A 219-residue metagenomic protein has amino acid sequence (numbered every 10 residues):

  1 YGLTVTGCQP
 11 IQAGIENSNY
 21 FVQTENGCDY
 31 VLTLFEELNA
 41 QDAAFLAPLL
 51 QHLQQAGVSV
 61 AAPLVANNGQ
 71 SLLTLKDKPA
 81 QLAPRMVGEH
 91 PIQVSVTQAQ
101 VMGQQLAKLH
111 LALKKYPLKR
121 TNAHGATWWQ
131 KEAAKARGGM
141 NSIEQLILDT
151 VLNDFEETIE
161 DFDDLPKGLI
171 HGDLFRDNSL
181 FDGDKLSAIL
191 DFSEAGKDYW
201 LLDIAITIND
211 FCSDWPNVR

Functional and structural regions predicted by a protein language model:
Y1-Q23: ATP-binding glycine-rich phosphate-binding loop
Y1-T6, A56-S59, F162: Short secondary-structure junctions
G14-I15, L75-P79, W200: Short, flexible loop/turn motifs enriched in small residues
N17-Q23, V31-L32, P63, E156-L202: Active-site acidic catalytic loop and adjacent metal/ATP-binding pocket of ATP-dependent phosphoryl transfer enzymes
T24-L118: ATP-binding pocket architecture of kinase catalytic cores
P117-L118, W129-G172, D182: An alpha-helical support segment within catalytic cores of ATP-dependent transferases
N122-W128: Short proline/glycine- and basic residue-enriched helix-capping loop/turn segments at helix->loop/beta transitions
L201-R219: Active-site activation/catalytic loop segments of kinase-like enzymes and analogous catalytic loops in related
